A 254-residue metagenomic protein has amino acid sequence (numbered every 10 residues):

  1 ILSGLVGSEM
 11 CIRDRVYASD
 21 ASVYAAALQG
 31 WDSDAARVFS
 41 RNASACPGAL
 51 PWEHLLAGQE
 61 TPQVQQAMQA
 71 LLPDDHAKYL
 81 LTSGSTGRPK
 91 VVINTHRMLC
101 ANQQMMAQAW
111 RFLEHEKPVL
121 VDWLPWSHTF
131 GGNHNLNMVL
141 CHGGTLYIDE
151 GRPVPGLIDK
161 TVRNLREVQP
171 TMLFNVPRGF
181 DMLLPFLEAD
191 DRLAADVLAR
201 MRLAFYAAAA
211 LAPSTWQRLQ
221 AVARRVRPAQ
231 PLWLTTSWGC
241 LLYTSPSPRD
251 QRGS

Functional and structural regions predicted by a protein language model:
I1-I12, Y243-S254: Single conserved hydrophobic/aromatic residue that forms the stacking wall/gate of nucleotide- or nucleobase-binding
S3, S8-E9, R13-S19, K90-I93 (+2 more regions): Short beta-strand->loop structural element characteristic of the AMP-binding/adenylate-forming
S3, S8-L55: Structural core segment of the AMP-binding/adenylate-forming
P47-L50, L56-L81, R88, L113-V119: Conserved pre-ATP/AMP-binding loop-to-beta segment of ANL
H54, H142, V162, T171-F174 (+2 more regions): Gly/Ser/Thr-rich phosphate-binding loop
Q59-P62, P73, V92-L113: Conserved structural elements of the adenylate-forming
M68-Q69, A77-Q104, S254: Conserved AMP-binding A3 loop
C100-V119, T129-R192: Conserved AMP-binding/adenylation subdomain of ANL enzymes
